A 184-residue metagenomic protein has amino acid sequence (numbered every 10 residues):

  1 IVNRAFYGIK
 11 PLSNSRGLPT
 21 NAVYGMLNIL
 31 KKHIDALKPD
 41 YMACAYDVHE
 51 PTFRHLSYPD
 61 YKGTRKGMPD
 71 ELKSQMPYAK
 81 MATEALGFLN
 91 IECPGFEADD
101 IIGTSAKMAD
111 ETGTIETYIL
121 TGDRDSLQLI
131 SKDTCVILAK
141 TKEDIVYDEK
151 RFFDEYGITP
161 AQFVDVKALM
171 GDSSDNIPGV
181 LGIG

Functional and structural regions predicted by a protein language model:
I1-A43, D47, F53-R54: Non-catalytic, usually N-terminal nucleic-acid engagement modules in DNA/RNA processing proteins
I9-N14, G63-I183: Extended two-metal-dependent nuclease catalytic cores across DNA- and RNA-processing enzymes
L37, A43, V48, D60 (+2 more regions): NTP-dependent nucleotidyl-transfer catalytic core
P51-T52, E143: Flexible, glycine-rich phosphate/dinucleotide-binding loops and adjacent beta-alpha linkers at cofactor/substrate
T52-K62: Short beta-strand-loop
